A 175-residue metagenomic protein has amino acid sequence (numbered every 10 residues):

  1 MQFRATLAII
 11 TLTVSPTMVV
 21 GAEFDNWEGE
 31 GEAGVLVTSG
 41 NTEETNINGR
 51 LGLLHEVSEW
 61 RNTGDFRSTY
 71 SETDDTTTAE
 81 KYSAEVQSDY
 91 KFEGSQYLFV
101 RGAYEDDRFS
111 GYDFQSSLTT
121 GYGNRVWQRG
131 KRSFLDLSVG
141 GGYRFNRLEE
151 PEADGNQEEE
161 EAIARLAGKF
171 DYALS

Functional and structural regions predicted by a protein language model:
A22-T63: Short glycine/proline- and aromatic-enriched beta-strand/turn motifs that initiate or cap beta-hairpins
W27, S58-G64, S95-L98, G130-R132 (+1 more regions): Repeated loop/turn-to-beta-strand initiation elements of outer-membrane beta-barrel proteins
G29, T45-L51, F66, E80-V86 (+3 more regions): Hydrophobic, lipid-facing positions within transmembrane beta-strands of outer-membrane proteins
E30-G34, R50, T63-R67, R101-A103 (+1 more regions): Transmembrane beta-strands of outer-membrane beta-barrel proteins
G31-V35, G49-H55, V86-Y90, T120-N124 (+2 more regions): Residues on the lipid-exposed face of transmembrane beta-strands in outer-membrane beta-barrel proteins
V35-S39, V57-E59, S68-E72, Y104-R108 (+2 more regions): Transmembrane beta-strands of outer-membrane beta-barrel pores
N41-E43, D75-E80, S110-Q115, G155-A162: Replace "Gram-negative outer membrane beta-barrel proteins" with "bacterial and organellar outer membrane beta-barrel
R132-S175: Outer-membrane beta-barrel transmembrane domain signature
